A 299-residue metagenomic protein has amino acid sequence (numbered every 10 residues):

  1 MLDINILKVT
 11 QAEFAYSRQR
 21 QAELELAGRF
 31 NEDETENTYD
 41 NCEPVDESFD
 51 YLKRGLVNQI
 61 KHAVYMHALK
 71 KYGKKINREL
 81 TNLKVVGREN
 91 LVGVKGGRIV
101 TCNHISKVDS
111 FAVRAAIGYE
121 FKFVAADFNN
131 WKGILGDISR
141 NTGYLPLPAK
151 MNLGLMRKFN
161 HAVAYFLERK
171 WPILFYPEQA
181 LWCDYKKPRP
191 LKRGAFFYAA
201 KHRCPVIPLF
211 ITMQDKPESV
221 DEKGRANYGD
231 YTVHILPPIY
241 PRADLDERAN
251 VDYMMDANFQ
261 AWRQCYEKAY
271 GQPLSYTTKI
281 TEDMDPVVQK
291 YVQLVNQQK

Functional and structural regions predicted by a protein language model:
M1-E36, N160-K299: Non-catalytic C-terminal accessory region of glycerolipid acyltransferases and related lyso-lipid remodeling enzymes
L2-I99, V108-A112, P286-K299: Membrane-anchoring hydrophobic helices of lipid-metabolizing enzymes
V64, A68, G154-L155, N250 (+1 more regions): Soluble or luminal CAZymes and related metallo-dependent hydrolases
E79-V86, G154-R157, K216: Short gly/ser/thr-rich secondary-structure transition/capping motifs
T81, N103, N152-M156, P188-R189: A conditional alpha-helix N-cap/helix-loop micro-motif detector
K84, S106, W131, K158-N160 (+1 more regions): Amphipathic coiled-coil/heptad-repeat helices and related helical stalk/stem segments that mediate oligomerization
E89, N152, T212: Residue-level "edge-of-site" marker
V94-N152: Catalytic core of membrane glycerolipid acyltransferases/transacylases, capturing the structured, soluble-facing
